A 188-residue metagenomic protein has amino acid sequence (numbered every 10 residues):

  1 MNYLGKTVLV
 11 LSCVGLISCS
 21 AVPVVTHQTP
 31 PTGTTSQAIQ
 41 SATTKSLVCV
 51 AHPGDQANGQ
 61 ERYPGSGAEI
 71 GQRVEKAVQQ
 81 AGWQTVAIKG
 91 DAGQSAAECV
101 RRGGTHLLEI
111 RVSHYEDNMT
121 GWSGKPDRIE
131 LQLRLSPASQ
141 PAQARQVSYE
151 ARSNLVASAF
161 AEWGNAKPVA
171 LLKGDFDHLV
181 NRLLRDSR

Functional and structural regions predicted by a protein language model:
M1-C19: Sec-dependent bacterial lipoprotein signal peptides
V10, L16, S46-L47, A96: Mature extracytoplasmic/luminal segments of secretory-pathway proteins
C19-A81, L183-R188: A structural "domain/chain start" motif
Q56-G65, T120-G121, A159-A166: Second-shell loop/turn segments in exported
G71, E75, E130, K173-V180: Extracytoplasmic/secreted envelope proteins and their assembly/folding machinery, especially bacterial periplasmic
Q79-C99: Short beta-strand->alpha-helix linker/helix-N-cap micro-motif that forms a surface specificity/interaction loop
A92-A144, N154, S158: Surface-exposed short loop/turn segments
A138-R188: Short secondary-structure boundary motifs at beta->alpha junctions and helix caps
